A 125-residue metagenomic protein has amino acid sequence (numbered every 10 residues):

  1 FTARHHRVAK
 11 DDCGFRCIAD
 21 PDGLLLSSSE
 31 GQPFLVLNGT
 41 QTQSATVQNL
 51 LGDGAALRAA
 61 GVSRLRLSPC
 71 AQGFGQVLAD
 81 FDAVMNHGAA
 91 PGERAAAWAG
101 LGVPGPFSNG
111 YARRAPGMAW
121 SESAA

Functional and structural regions predicted by a protein language model:
F1-A125: Active-site pocket-lining/capping segments in soluble small-molecule metabolic enzymes
